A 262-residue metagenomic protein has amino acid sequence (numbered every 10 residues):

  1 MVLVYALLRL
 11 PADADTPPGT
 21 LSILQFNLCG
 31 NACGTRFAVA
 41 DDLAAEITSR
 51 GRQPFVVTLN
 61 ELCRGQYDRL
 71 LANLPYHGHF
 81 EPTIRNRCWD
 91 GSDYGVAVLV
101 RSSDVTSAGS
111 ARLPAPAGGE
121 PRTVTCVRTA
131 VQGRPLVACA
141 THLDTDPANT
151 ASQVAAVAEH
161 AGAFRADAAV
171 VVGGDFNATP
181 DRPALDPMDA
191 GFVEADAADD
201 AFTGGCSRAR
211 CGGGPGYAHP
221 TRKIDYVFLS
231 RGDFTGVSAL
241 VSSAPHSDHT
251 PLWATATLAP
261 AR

Functional and structural regions predicted by a protein language model:
M1-N73, N86-W89, P260-R262: N-terminal, active-site-proximal structural segment of metallo-dependent hydrolase catalytic domains
P18-A32, G109, C126, P135-D144: Active-site-proximal beta-strand elements of phosphoester/diester hydrolases
L24-D42, R87-W89, P114-G118, D144 (+2 more regions): Acidic/histidine-rich helix-loop elements that form or flank divalent-metal/phosphate-binding sites at the catalytic
F26-L28, E61, T141-L143, G174-F176 (+1 more regions): Active-site metal-binding loops of divalent metal-dependent hydrolases
V57-N60, E81-P82, V171-D175, E194-A198: Active-site neighborhood of phospho(di)ester-bond hydrolases with catalytic His/Asp-centered motifs
T58-P135, L240-S243: Structured beta-strand-rich core segments of catalytic domains in phosphoester-bond hydrolases
C126-T141, N149-F176, D181-D186: His/acidic metal-ligating clusters that form di-metal
G162-V170, A178-R262: Metal-dependent phosphoester-hydrolase catalytic domains
